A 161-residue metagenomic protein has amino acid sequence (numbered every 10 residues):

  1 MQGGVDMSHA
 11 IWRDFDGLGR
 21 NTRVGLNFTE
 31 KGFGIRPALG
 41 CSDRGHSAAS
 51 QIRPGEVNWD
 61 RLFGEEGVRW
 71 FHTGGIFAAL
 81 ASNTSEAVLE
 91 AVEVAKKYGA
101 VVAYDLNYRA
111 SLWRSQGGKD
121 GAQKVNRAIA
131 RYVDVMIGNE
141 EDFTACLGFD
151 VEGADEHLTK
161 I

Functional and structural regions predicted by a protein language model:
G3-I161: Ribokinase/PfkB-type carbohydrate-kinase core domain
